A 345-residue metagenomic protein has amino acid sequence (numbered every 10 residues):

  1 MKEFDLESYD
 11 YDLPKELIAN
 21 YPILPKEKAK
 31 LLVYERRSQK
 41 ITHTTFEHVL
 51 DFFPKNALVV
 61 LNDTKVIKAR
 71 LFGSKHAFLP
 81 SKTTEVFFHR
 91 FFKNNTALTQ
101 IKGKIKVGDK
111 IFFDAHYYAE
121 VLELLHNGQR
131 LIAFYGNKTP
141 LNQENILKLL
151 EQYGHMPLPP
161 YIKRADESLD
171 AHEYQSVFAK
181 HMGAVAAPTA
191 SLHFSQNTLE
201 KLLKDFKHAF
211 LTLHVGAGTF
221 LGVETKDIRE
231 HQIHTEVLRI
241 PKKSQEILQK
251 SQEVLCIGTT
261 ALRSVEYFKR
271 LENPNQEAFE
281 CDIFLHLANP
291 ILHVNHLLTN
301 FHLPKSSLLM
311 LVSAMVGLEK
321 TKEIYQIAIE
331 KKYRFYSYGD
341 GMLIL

Functional and structural regions predicted by a protein language model:
M1-L345: Surface-exposed, charge/polar-rich loops and edge strands
